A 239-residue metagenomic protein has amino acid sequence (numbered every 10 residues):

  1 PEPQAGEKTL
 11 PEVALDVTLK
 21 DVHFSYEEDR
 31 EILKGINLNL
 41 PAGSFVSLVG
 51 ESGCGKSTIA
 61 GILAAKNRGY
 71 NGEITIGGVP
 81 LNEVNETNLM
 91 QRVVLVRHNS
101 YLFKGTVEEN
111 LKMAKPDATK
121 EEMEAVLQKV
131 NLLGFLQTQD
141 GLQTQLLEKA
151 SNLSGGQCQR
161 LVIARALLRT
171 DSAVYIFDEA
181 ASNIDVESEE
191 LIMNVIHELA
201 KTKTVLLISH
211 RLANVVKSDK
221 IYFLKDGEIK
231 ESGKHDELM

Functional and structural regions predicted by a protein language model:
E2-E12: Pre-NBD coupling/linker segments of ABC/ABC-like ATPases
L10-M239: ABC-type nucleotide-binding domain
